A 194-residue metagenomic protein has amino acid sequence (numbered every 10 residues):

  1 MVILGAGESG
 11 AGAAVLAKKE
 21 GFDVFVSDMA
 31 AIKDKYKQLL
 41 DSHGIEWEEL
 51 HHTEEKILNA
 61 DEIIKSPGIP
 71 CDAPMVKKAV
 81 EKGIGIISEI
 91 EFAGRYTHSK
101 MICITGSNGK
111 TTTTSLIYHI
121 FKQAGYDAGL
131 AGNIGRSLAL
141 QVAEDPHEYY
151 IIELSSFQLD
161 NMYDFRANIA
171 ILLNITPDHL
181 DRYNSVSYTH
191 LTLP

Functional and structural regions predicted by a protein language model:
M1-S88, F92: N-terminal leader/targeting and accessory segments in enzymes
E55-L58, P67-L191: Phosphate-binding loop of NTP-binding sites
